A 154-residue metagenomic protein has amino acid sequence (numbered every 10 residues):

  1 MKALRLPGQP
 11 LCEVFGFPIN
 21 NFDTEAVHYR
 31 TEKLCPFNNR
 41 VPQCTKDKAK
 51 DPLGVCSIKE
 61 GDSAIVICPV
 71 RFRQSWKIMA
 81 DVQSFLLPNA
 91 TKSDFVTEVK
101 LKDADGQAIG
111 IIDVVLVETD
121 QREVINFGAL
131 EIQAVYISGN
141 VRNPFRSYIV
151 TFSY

Functional and structural regions predicted by a protein language model:
M1-D105, I109-I111: Nuclease-adjacent, charged terminal/linker segments that flank catalytic cores
R73, T119, V135: Residue-level marker of positions within ordered structural domains that often coincide with functionally constrained
L86-N89, Q133-A134, Y148-F152: Short, low-complexity, polar/charged sequence segments that are solvent-exposed and flexible
F95, K100, E131-Y136, V141-R142: Short loop/turn segments at strand-loop or loop-helix junctions that form parts of catalytic or ligand-binding pockets
E98, A108-E118, F127-Q133: Short acidic loop-to-beta-strand element that houses the catalytic metal-binding Asp/Glu of nuclease active sites
G139-Y154: A solvent-exposed, charged loop/short amphipathic helix patch at secondary-structure junctions
